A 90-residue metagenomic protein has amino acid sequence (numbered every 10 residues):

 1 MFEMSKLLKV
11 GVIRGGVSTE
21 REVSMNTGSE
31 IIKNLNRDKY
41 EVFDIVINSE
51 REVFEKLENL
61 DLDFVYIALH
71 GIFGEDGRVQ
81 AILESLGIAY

Functional and structural regions predicted by a protein language model:
M1-Y90: ATP-binding N-terminal substructure of ATP-dependent carboxylate-amine bond-forming enzymes
